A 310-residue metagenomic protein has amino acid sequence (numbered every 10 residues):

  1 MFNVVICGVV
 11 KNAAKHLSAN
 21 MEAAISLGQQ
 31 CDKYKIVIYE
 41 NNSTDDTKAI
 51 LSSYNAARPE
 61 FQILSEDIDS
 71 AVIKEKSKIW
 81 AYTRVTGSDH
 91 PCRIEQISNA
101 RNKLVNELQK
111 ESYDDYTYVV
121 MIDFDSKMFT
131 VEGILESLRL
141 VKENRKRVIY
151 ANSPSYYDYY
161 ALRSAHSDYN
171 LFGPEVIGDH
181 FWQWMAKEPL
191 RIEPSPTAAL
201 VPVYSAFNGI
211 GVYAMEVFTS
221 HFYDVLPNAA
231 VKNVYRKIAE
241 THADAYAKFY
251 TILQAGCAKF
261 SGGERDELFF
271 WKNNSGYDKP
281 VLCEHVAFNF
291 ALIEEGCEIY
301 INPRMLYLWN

Functional and structural regions predicted by a protein language model:
F2-G8, A24, Y34-Y39: Hydrophobic targeting segments
A13-L27, A49: Short, well-formed alpha-helical segments that are part of the catalytic scaffolds of diverse glycosyltransferases
E22-K33, S43: Short, acidic, metal-binding catalytic loop of nucleotide-sugar glycosyltransferases
Y39-I50, S65-V72, F124: A conserved acidic beta->alpha catalytic loop
S53-Y116: Active-site-proximal specificity loops/subdomain of glycosyltransferases
Y113-K127: Short beta-strand-to-loop acidic/aromatic patch adjacent to the donor-nucleotide binding site
S126-V231, R236-H242, Y246-F260, R265: Conserved catalytic core of nucleotide-sugar-dependent glycosyltransferases
H221, A255-L282, A287, E295-N310: Active-site donor/metal-binding and catalytic loop motifs of nucleotide-sugar-dependent glycosylation enzymes
